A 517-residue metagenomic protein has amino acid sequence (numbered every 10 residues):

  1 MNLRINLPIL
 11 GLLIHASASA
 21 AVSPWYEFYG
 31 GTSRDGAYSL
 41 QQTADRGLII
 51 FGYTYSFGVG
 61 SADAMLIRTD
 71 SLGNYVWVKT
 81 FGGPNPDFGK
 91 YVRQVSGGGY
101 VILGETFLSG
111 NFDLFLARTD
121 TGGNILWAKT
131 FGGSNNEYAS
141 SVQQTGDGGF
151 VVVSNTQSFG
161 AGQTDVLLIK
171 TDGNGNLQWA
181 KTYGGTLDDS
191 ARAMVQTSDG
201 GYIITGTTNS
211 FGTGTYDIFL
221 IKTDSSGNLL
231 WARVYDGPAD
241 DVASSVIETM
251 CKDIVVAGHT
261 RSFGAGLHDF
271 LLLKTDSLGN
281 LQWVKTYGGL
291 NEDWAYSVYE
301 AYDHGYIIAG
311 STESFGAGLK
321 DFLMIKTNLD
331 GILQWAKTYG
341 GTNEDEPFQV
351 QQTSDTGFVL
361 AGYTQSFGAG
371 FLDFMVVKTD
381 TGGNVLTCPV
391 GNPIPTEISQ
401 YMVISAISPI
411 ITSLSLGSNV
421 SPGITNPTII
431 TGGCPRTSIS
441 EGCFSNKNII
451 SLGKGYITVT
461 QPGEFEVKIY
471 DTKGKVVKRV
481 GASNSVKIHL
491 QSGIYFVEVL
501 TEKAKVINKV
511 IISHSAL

Functional and structural regions predicted by a protein language model:
M1-L7: Bacterial N-terminal signal peptides that target proteins for export
P8-A16: Bacterial N-terminal signal peptides
A18-A21, F444: Extreme N-terminus of proteins, especially the signal/transit-peptide cleavage junction and the first residues
A20-S438: A sequence-level/structural motif corresponding to short, flexible coil/turn segments enriched in small polar residues
G442-L517: C-terminal outer-membrane/trafficking sorting elements
